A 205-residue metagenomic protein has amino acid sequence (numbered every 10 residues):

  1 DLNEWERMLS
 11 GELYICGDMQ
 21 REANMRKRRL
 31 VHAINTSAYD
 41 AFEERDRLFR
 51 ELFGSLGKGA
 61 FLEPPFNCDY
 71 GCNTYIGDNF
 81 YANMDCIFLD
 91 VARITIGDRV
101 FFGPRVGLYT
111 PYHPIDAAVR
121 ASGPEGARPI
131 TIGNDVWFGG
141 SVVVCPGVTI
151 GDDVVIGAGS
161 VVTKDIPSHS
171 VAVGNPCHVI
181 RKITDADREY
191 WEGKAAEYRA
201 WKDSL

Functional and structural regions predicted by a protein language model:
D1-G59, C177-L205: Terminal amphipathic alpha-helical/low-complexity segments used for targeting or macromolecular assembly
W5-E6, L52, S122, P129 (+1 more regions): Short secondary-structure boundary/capping segments
Y14, V142, I150, G157-V162 (+1 more regions): Short, flexible micro-motifs
Y39, F66-I76, Y81-T149, N175-P176 (+1 more regions): Flexible, glycine/small-residue-enriched loop-and-beta-strand segment within the central core of proteins
K58-E63, A82: LRR N-terminal entry segment and analogous cap-like coil->beta motifs
F61, Y70, T131-G133, W137 (+2 more regions): A generic "structured core" feature
A158-A186: A contiguous, mid-protein "functional segment" used to position or interact with cofactors/ions or partner subunits
